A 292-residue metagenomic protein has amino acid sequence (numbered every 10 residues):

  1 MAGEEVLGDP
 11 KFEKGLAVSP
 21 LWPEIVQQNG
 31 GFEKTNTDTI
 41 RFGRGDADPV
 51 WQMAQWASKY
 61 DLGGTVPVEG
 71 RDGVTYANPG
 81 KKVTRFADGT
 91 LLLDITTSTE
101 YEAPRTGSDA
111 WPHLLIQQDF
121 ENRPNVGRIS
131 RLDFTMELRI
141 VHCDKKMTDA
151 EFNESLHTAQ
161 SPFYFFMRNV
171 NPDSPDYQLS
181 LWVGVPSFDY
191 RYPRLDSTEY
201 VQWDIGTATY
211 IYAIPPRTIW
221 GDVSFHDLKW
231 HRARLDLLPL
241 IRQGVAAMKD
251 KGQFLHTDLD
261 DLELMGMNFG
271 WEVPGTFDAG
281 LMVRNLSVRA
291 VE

Functional and structural regions predicted by a protein language model:
M1-P79: Extracellular carbohydrate-recognition regions
D72-M147: Short N-terminal edge-element motif at the start of the domain
G89, P112-L114, R128-L138, H157-S161 (+3 more regions): Residues at beta-strand starts and edge strands
T97, L138-H142, M167-N169, N268-V273 (+1 more regions): Short, flexible loop/turn elements at secondary-structure junctions
T99-W111, N171-L179, W271-V283: Short, surface-exposed beta-strand/loop "edge" segments at domain boundaries and coil↔beta transitions
A103-G107, K145-S155, M248-Q253: Low-complexity, polar-biased intrinsically disordered regions enriched in Pro/Ser/Thr/Gly
R131-L240: Short helix-loop boundary/capping segments
A213-E292: Long, compositionally biased interface segments
